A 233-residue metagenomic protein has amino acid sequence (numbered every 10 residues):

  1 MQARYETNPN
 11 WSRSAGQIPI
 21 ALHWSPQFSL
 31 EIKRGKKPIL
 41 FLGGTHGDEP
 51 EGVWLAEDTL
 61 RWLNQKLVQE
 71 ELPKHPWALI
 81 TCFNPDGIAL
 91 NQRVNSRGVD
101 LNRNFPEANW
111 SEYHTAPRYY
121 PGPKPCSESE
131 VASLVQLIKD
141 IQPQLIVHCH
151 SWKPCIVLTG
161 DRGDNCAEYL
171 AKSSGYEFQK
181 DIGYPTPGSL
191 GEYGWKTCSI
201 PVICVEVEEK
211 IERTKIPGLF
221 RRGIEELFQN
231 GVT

Functional and structural regions predicted by a protein language model:
M1-F28: Short glycine- and acidic-rich boundary segments immediately preceding or forming the N-terminal edge of structured
T7, L22, Q27, I39 (+3 more regions): Conserved beta-strand scaffold positions in the cores of enzyme catalytic domains, especially in NTP/NDP-utilizing
L22-H23, E128, Y184-P187: Short gly/ser/thr-rich secondary-structure transition/capping motifs
K33-R34, E71-P73, W195-C198: Extracellular/periplasmic catalytic domains that process cell-envelope and extracellular macromolecules
K36-L40, P50-I182, V232: Active-site/substrate-binding loop(s) of hydrolase catalytic cores
G47: Short active-site segment of divalent metal-dependent hydrolases/proteases that encodes the spacing between
I156-L158, P185-T233: Active-site-adjacent mobile loop/cap segments within catalytic or ligand-binding domains
